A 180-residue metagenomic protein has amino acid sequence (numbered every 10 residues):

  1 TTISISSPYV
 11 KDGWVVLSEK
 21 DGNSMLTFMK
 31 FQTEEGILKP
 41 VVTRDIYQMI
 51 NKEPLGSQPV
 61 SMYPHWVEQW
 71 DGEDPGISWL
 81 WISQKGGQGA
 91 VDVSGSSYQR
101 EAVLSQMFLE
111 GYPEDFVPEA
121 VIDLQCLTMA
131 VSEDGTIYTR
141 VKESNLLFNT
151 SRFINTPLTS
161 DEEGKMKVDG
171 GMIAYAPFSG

Functional and structural regions predicted by a protein language model:
T1-V10: Beta-strand-enriched, solvent-exposed domains that form extended recognition/catalytic surfaces
W14-G87: Conserved, compact domain cores that house catalytic/ligand-binding motifs in diverse enzymes and effector modules
D74-G180: Preference for solvent-exposed, low-hydrophobicity sequence contexts
